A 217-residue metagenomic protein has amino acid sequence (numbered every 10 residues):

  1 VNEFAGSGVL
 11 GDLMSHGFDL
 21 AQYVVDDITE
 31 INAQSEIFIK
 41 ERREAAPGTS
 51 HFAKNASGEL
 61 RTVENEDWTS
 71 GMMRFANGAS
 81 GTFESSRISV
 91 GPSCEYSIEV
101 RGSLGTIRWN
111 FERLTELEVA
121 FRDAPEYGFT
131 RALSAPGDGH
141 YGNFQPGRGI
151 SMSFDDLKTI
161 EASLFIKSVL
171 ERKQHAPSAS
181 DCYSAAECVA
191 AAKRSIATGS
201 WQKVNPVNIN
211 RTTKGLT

Functional and structural regions predicted by a protein language model:
V1-G6, P146-R148: Flexible glycine/proline-enriched surface loops and loop-helix/loop-strand junctions
E3-G11, G58-R61, R87-G91: Glycine-rich "substrate-gating" loop/helix at the edge of Rossmann-like oxidoreductase active sites
G6-V9, L13-H16, D27-E41, S70 (+1 more regions): NAD(P)-dependent dehydrogenases' Rossmann-like dinucleotide-binding region
D12, E95, P177: Residue-level signal for the nucleotide or nucleotide-sugar donor/cofactor binding architecture
G17-F18, A162-S163, V189: A general structural signal for well-ordered alpha-helical segments in protein cores
Y23, E30, F38-N77, I98-E99 (+3 more regions): C-terminal glycine/acidic-rich active-site capping loop/insertion
C188-T198: Short arginine-rich
